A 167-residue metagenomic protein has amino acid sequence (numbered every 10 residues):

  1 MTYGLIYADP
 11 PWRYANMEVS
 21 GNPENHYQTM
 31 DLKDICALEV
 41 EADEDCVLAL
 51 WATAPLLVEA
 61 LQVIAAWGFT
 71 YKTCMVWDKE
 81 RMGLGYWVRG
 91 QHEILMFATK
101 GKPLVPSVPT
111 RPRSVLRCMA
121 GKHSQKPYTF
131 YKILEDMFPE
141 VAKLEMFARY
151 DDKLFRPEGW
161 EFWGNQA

Functional and structural regions predicted by a protein language model:
M1-A167: Class I S-adenosyl-L-methionine-dependent methyltransferase catalytic core
